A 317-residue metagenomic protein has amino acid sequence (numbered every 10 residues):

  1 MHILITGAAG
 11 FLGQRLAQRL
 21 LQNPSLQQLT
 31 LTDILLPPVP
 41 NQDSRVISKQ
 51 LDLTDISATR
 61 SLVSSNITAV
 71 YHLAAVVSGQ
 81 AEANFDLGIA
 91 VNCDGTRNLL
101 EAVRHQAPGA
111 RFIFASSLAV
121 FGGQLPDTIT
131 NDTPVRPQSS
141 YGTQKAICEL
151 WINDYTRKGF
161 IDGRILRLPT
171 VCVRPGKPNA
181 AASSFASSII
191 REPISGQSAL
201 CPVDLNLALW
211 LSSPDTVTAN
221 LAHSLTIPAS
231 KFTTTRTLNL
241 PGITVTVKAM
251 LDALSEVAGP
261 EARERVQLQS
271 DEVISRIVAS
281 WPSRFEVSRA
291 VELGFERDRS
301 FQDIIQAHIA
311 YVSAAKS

Functional and structural regions predicted by a protein language model:
I3-Q22: N-terminal Rossmann NAD(P)H-binding glycine-rich loop of SDR-like oxidoreductase domains
L53-V91: NAD(P)H-binding glycine-rich loop region in Rossmannoid oxidoreductase-like domains and their noncatalytic homologs
R97-Q138: Conserved Rossmann-fold NAD(P)-dependent oxidoreductase catalytic core, especially the SDR/UDP-sugar
G123, Q138-G163: Active-site Tyr-X1-5-Lys
N153-A208, P214-T218: NAD(P)-dependent short-chain dehydrogenase/reductase
C172-P175, C201-L211, S224, T233-V245: Glycine-rich Rossmann NAD(P)(H)-binding loop
P193, T216, N220, S224-S275 (+1 more regions): Mid/C-terminal beta-alpha module of Rossmann-like enzyme folds, strongest in SDR-family dehydrogenases/epimerases
S270, S280-E292, E296-S317: Amphipathic terminal alpha-helices
